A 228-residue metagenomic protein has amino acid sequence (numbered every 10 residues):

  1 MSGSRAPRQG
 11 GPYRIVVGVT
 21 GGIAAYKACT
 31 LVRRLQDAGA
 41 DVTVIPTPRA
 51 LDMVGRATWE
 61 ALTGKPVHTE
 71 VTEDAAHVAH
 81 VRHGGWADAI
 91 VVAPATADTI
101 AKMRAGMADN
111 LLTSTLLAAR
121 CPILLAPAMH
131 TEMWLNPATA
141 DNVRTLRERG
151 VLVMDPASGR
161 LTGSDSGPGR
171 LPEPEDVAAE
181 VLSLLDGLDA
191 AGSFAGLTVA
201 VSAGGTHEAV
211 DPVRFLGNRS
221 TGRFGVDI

Functional and structural regions predicted by a protein language model:
M1-L124, H130-D227: A cross-family phosphate/adenosyl-ligand binding-site feature
